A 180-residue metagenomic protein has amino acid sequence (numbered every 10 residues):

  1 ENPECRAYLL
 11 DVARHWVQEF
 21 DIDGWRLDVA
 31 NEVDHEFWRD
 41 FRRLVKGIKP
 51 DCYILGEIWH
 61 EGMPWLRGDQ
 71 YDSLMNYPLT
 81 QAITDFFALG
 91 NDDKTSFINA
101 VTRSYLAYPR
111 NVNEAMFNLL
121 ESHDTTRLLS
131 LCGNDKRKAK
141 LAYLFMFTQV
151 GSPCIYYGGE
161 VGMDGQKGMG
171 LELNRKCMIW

Functional and structural regions predicted by a protein language model:
E1-F20, A30: Active-site-adjacent "subsite" loops/lids of carbohydrate-active enzymes
L9, W38, A139: Aromatic/hydrophobic pocket-lining residues that form the small-molecule binding cavity in soluble enzyme cores
Q18, D28-N111, M116, D135-K136 (+2 more regions): Active-site-proximal helices and loops of the catalytic beta/alpha 8
D21-G24, K49-C52, V150-C154: Loop/turn elements at helix/coil->beta-strand transitions in domains of secreted/extracellular proteins
G24-A30, L129: Short catalytic-loop micro-motif centered on adjacent basic/acidic residues
L128-N134: Short, solvent-exposed helix-loop connector elements
Y143-M146, V150-D164: Substrate-binding cleft of secreted/luminal carbohydrate-active enzymes
